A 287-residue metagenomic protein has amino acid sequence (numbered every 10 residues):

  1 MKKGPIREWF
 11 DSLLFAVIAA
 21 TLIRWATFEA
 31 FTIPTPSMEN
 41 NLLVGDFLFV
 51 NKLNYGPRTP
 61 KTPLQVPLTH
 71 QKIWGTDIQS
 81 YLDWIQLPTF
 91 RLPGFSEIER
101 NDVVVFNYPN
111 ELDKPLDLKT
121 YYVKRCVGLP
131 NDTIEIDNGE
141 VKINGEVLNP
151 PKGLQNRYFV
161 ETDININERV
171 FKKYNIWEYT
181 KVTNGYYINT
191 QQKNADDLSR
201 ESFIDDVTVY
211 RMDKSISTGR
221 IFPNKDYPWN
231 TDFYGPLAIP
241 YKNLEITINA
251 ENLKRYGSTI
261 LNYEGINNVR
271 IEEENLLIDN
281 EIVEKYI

Functional and structural regions predicted by a protein language model:
K2-I6, V44-I287: Soluble "head" domains of membrane/secretory-pathway proteins
E8-T27: Hydrophobic membrane-insertion alpha-helices, especially the h-region of bacterial N-terminal signal peptides
W25-T27, T32, D117, T231: A generic, residue-level signal for flexible/boundary positions that often mark functional hotspots
F28-L48: Alpha-helical transmembrane signal-anchor/signal-peptide segments
